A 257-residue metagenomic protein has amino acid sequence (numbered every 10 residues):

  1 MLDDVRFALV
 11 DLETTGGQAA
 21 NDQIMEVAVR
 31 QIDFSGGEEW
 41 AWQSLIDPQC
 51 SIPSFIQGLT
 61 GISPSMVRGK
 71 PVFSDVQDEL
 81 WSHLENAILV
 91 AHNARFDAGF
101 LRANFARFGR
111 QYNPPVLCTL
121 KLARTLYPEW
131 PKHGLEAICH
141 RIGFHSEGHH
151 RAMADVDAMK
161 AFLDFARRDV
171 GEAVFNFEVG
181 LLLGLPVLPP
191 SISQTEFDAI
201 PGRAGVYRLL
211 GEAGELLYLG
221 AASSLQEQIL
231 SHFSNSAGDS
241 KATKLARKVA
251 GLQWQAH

Functional and structural regions predicted by a protein language model:
M1-P114, P128-H150: Conserved non-catalytic scaffold segment of RNase H-like nuclease domains
M1-Q23, A154, A158-E196: DnaQ-like (DEDDh/DEDDy) 3′-5′ exonuclease domain used for proofreading and 3′-end trimming on nucleic acids
L9-V10, L117, L217-L219: Short hydrophobic beta-strand that contains or immediately precedes a catalytic carboxylate
S44, L117, Q255: Hydrophobic residues at beta-strand termini and immediately following loops that shape nucleotide-binding pockets
S63, D78, C118, L122-L181: Extended, hydrophobic interaction surfaces within ordered domains
F100, D157-A161, S224: Short amphipathic alpha-helical face segments that pack within enzyme cores and frequently flank/anchor catalytic
Q111-R124, K244-A246: Conserved beta-strand -> loop -> alpha-helix junction used to position metal-binding or nucleic-acid-contacting
R167-H257: A positively charged, amphipathic N-terminal helix/segment that binds anionic biomolecules
